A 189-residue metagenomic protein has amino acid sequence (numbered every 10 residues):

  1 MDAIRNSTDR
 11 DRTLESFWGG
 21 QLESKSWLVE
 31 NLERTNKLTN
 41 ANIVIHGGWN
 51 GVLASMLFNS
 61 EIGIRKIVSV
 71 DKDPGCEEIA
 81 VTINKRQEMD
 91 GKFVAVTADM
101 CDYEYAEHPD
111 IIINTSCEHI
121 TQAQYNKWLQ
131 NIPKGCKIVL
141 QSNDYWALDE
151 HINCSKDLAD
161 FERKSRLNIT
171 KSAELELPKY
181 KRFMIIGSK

Functional and structural regions predicted by a protein language model:
M1-T39: S-adenosyl-L-methionine
L38-G51: Conserved class I S-adenosyl-L-methionine
N50-G63: Conserved SAM-binding loop of SAM-dependent methyltransferases across substrates and taxa, primarily the Class I
R65-D71: Conserved SAM-binding motif I beta-strand of class I
V68, V94-V96, T170: General small-molecule cofactor/ligand-binding pocket signal
K72-I111: S-adenosyl-L-methionine
M100, H108-Q124, D144: A short SAM/SAH-binding and catalytic strip from SAM-dependent methyltransferases
Q122-S188: C-terminal substrate-binding/active-site "lid" region of AdoMet-derived donor-dependent transferases
